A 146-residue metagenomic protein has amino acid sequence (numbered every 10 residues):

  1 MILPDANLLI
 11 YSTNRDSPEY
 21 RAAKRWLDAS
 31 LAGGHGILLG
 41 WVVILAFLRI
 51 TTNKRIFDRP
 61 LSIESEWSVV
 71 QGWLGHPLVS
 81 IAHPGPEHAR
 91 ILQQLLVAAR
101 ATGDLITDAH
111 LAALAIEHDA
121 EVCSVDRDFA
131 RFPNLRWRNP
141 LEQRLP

Functional and structural regions predicted by a protein language model:
M1, A112-P146: Acidic, PIN/NYN-like endoribonuclease modules and their adjacent C-terminal/linker elements
M1-L39, K54-S68, P146: Short, well-structured N-terminal submotif of metal-dependent ribonuclease cores
A6, W41, L105-A109: Conserved glycosyltransferase catalytic-site signature
L38-W41, S124-V125: Short beta-strand segments at enzyme active-site cores
K54-D58, A99-R100, N139-Q143: Short, hinge-like loop/turn segments at secondary-structure boundaries
P60, L78-C123: Active-site neighborhoods of divalent-metal-dependent phosphate/nucleic-acid chemistry enzymes
W73: Ligand-binding beta-strand-loop-alpha-helix segment within the catalytic cores of soluble metabolic enzymes
